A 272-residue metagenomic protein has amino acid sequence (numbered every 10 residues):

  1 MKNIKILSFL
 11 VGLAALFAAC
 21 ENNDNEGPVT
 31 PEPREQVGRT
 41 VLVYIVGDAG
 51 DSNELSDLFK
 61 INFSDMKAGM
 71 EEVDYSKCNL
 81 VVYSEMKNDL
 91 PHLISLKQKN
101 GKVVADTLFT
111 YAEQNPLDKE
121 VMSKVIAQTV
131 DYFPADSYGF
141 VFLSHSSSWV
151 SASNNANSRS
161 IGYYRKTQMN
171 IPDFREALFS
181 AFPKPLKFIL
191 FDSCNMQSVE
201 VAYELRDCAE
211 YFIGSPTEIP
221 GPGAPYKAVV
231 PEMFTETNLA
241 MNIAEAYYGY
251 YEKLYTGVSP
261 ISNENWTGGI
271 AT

Functional and structural regions predicted by a protein language model:
M1, L13, S52-S56, T267: Intrinsically disordered, low-complexity regions
N3, L10-G38: Bacterial Sec-dependent N-terminal signal peptides
N3-I6, N265: Intrinsic disorder/low-complexity segments enriched in polar/small residues
A15-C20, F59, K119, F191: A short linear-motif detector with a strong N-terminal bias
A19, A135-Y138, K184-L186: Short secondary-structure capping/junction motifs at helix and strand boundaries
C20, H145, C194-M196: Functionally engaged cysteine thiol sites
N25-V141, S146, V150-L178: Divalent cation-coordinating acidic motifs and surrounding scaffolds that mediate Ca2+/Mg2+/Mn2+/Zn2+-dependent binding
D131, N155-F191, M196-T272: Terminal, contiguous helix-loop blocks that mediate binding/assembly
